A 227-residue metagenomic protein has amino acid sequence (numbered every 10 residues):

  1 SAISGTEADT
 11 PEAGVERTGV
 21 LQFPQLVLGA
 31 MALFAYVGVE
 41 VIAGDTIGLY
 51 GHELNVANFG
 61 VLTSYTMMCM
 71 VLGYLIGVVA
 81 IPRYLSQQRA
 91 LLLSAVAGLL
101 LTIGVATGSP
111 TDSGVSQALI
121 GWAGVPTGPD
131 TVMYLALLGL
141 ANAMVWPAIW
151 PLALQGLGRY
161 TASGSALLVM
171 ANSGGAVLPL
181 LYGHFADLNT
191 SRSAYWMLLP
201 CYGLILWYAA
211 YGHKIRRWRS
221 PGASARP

Functional and structural regions predicted by a protein language model:
S1-A2, L199-P227: Multi-pass alpha-helical transporter architecture, strongest for 12-TM Major Facilitator/SLC carriers used
A2-G29: Juxtamembrane intracellular "pre-TM" segments in multi-pass secondary transporters
G19-M67: Extracytoplasmic gate region of multi-pass secondary transporters
F59-Y84, G98, G175: Transmembrane alpha-helices of Major Facilitator/SLC transporters
G73-Q87, G108, D112-V115, A186-D187: Helix-to-loop junctions at the C-terminal end of transmembrane segments in multipass secondary transporters
R89-V105: Structural signature of the two symmetry-related core transmembrane helices
A143-G158: Intracellular juxtamembrane helix-capping segments at the cytosolic ends of symmetry-related transmembrane helices
L181-G203: A membrane-interface helix-boundary motif in multi-pass transporters
